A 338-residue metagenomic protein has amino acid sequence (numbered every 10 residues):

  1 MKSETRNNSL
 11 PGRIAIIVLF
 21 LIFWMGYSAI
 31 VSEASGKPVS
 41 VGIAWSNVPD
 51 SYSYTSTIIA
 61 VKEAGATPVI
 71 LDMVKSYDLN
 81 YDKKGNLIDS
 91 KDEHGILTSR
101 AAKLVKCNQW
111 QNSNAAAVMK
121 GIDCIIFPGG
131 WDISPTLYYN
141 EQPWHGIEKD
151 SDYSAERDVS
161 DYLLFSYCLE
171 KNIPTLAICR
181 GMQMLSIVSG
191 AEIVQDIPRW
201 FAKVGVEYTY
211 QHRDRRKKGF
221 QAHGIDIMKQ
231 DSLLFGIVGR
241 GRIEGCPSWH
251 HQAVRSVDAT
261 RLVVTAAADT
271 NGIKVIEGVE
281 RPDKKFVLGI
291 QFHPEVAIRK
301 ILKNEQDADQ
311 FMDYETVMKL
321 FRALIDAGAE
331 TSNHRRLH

Functional and structural regions predicted by a protein language model:
M1-L10: N-terminal secretory signal peptides that target proteins for export/translocation
A15-G26: Bacterial N-terminal signal peptides
I30-I122, S154-K171, P198, Y208-H338: Amide-donor transfer/coupling interface in amidating biosynthetic enzymes
P49, D132-S134, M182, I298: Glycine-rich nucleotide phosphate-binding loop and flanking beta-alpha elements of Rossmann-like dinucleotide-binding
C124-N140, E192-W200: Short, solvent-exposed beta-strand-terminating loops
I125-I126, S160, Y167-I197, H293: Catalytic nucleophile loop
W131-H145, I301-Q306: Short, flexible, mixed-charge acidic loops at enzyme active sites
E148-S154: Surface-exposed cleft-lining segments at the edges of enzyme active sites
